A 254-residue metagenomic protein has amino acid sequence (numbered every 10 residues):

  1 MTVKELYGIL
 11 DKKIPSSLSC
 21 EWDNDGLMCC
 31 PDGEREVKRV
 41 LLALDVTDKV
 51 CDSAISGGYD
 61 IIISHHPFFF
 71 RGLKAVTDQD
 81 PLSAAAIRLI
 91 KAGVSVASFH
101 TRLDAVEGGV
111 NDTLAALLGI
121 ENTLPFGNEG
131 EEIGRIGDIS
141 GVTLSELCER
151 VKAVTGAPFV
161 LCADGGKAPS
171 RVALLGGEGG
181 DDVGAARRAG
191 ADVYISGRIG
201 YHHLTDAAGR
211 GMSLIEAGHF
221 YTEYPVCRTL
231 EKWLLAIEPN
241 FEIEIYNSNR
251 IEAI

Functional and structural regions predicted by a protein language model:
M1-I254: Active-site catalytic microenvironments in core metabolic enzymes, especially phosphate/sugar-handling
